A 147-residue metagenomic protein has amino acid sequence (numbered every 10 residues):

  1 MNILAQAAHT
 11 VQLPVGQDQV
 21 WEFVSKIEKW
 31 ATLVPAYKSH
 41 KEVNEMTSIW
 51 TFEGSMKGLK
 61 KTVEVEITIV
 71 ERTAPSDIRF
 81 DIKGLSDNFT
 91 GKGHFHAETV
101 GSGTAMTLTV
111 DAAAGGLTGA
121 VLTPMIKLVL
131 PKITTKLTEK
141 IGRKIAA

Functional and structural regions predicted by a protein language model:
M1-I49: Hydrophobic ligand-binding cavity/cleft-lining segments
I3, E42, L59-V63, L85-F89 (+1 more regions): A generic structural micro-feature
L4-T10, T47, E64, D77 (+2 more regions): Intrinsic-disorder/low-complexity, polar/charged segments enriched in Ser/Thr/Lys/Arg/Asp/Glu/Gln
G16, E45, A74, V100-G103: Short strand-connecting beta-turns/loops that link adjacent beta-strands
V20-V24, W30, S48-W50, I69 (+3 more regions): Hydrophobic pocket/interface hotspot
Y37-K38, E64-E71, G91-T99: Hydrophobic/aromatic beta-strand elements that line small-molecule binding cavities or substrate pockets in beta-rich
K41-K83, E139-K144: Glycine-rich portal/gate segments that line the openings of hydrophobic small-molecule binding cavities
I82-T135: Beta-strand/loop substructures that line and gate deep hydrophobic ligand-binding cavities in soluble
